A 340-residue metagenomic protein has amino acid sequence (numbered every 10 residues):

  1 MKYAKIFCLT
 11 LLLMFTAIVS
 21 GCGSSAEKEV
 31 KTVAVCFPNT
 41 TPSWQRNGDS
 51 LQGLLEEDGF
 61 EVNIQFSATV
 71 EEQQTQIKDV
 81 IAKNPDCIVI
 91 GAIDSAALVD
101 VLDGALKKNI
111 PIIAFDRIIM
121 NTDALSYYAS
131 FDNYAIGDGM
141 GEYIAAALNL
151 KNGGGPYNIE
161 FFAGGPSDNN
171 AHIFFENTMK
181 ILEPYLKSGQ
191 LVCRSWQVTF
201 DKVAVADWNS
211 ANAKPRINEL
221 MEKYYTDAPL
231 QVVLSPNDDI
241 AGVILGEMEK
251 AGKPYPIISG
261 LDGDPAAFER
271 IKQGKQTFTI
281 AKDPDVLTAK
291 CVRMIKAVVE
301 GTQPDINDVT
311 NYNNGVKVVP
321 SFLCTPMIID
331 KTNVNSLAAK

Functional and structural regions predicted by a protein language model:
M1-C8: Bacterial N-terminal signal peptides that target proteins for export
L11-M14: Repetitive helical segments and hydrophobic/amphipathic motifs
I18-G21: C-terminal motif of bacterial Sec signal peptides marking the signal peptidase cleavage site
G23-K340: A residue-level marker of the well-folded mature domains of exported/periplasmic proteins
